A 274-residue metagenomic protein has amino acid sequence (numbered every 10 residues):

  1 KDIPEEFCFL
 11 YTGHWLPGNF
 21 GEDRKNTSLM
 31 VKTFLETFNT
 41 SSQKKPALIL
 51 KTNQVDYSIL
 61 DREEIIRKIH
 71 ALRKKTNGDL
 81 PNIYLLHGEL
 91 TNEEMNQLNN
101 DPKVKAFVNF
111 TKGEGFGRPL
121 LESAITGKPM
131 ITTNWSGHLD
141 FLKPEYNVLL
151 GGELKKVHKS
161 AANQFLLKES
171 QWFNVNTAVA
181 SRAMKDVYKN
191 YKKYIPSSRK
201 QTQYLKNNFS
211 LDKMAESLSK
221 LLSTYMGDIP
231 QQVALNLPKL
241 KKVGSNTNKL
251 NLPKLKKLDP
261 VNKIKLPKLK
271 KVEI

Functional and structural regions predicted by a protein language model:
K1-E94: Conserved catalytic-core segment of nucleotide-activated headgroup transferases in glycan assembly
Q97-G115, I125-K128: Acidic donor-binding loop of glycosyltransferase active sites
A106, G127-M130, W135-S136, E145-Y146: Structural loop-to-beta junction motif characteristic of Rossmann-like glycosyltransferase folds
K112, G127, N134-W135, G151-E153: Nucleotide-sugar donor-binding loop of glycosyltransferases
G117-L120, W135: Short glycine/serine-rich donor-binding loops of glycosyltransferases
L139-D186: Change "using UDP/GDP/dTDP sugars" to "using nucleotide sugars
Q171-V175, V179, K189-K220: A charged, aromatic-enriched C-terminal amphipathic alpha-helix characteristic of glycosyltransferases across folds
N190, L211-G244: C-terminal alpha-helical cap of glycosyltransferases
